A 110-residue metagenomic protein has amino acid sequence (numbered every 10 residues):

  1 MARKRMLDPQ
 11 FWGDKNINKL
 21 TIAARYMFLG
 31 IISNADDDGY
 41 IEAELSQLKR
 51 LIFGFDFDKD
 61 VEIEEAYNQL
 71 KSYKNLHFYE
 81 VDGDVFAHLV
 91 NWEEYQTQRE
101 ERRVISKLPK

Functional and structural regions predicted by a protein language model:
M1-K19, D56-K110: Winged-helix/helix-turn-helix nucleic-acid-interaction surface
A2-R5, Q10-I31, D36-E42: Short alpha-helical segments that sit at the start of domains
R25, L45, D60-I63: Generic preference for well-ordered alpha-helical elements
Y26-M27, Q47, Q69, H88: Generic detector of isolated residues embedded in canonical secondary-structure elements
G30, L51, A66-Q69: Alpha-helical recognition domains of nuclear gene-regulatory proteins
I31, L45, N91-W92: Residues immediately flanking
D38-G54: Short acidic, hydrophobic short linear motifs in intrinsically disordered regions
